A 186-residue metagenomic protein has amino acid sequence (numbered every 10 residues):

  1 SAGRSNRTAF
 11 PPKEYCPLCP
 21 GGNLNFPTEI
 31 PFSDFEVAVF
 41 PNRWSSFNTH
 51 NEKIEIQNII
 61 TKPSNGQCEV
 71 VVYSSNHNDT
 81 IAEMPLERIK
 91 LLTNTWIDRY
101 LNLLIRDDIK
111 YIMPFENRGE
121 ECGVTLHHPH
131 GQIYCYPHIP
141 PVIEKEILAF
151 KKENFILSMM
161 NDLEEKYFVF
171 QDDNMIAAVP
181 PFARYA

Functional and structural regions predicted by a protein language model:
S1-H128, Y134-A186: Active-site microenvironments that recognize anionic phosphate/pyrophosphate groups
